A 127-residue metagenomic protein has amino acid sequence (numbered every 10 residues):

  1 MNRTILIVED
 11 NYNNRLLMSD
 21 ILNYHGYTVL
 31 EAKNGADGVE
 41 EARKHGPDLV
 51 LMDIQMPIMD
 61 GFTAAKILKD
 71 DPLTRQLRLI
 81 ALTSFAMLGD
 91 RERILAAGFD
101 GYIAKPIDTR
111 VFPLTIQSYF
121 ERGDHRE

Functional and structural regions predicted by a protein language model:
E9: Conserved acidic carboxylate
L16-Y24: Charged docking surfaces used in two-component/phosphorelay signaling
G26-K33, E41, I103: Short hydrophobic/Thr-rich beta-strand motif most characteristic of the beta2 strand and flanking loop of CheY-like
H45-L51: Active-site beta3 strand of CheY-like receiver
M56: Receiver (REC) domain active-site loop signature in two-component systems and cognate sites in sensor histidine kinases
I107-I116: C-terminal output helix
